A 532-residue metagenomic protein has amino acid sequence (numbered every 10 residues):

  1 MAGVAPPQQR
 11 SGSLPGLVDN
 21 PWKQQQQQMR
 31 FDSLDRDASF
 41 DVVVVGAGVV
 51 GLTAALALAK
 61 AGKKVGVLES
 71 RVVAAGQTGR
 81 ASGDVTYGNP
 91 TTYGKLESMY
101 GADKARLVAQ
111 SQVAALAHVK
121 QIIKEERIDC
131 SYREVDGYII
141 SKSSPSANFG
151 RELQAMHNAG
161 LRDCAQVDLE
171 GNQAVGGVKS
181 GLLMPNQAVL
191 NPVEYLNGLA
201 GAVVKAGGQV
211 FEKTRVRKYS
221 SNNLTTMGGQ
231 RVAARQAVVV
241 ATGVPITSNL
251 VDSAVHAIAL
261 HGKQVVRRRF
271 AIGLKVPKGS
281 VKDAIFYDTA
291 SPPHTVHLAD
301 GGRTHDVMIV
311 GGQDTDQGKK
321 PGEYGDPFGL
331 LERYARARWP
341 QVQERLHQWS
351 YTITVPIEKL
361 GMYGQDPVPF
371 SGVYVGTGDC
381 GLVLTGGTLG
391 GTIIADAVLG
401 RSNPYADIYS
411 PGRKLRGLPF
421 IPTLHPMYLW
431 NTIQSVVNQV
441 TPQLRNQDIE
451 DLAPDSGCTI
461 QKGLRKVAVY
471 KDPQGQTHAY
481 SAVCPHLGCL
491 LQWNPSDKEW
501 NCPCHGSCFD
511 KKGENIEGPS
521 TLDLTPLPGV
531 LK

Functional and structural regions predicted by a protein language model:
M1-V42, K60, L524-P528: Extreme N-terminal leader/targeting segments of oxidoreductases
P6-K23, T91-E97, Q121-G201: Flavin (FAD/FMN) cofactor-binding and adjacent substrate-gating region of FAD-dependent oxidoreductase domains
F40-V67: N-terminal Rossmann-like FAD-binding beta1-loop-alpha1 element of flavoenzymes
K60-R80: Glycine-rich FAD pyrophosphate-binding loop
A155, G181-Q236, A241: Helical element adjacent to the flavin cofactor pocket in flavoenzyme catalytic cores
N186, S291, D316-T423, Y480: C-terminal catalytic lobe of FAD-dependent flavoproteins
K218-A299, E450: Flavin-dependent oxidoreductases
C458-K532: Rieske [2Fe-2S] iron-sulfur-binding domain
